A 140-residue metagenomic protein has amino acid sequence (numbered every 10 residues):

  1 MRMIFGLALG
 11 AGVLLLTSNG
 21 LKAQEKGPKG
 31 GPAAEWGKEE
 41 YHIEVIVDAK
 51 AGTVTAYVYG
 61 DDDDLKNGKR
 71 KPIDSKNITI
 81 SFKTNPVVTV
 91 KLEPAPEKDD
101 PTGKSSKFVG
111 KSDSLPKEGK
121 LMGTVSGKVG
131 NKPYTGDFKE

Functional and structural regions predicted by a protein language model:
M1-R2, L15: A detector of low-complexity, intrinsically disordered, Ser/Thr/Gly/Pro/Ala-rich segments
R2-G10: Sec-dependent signal peptide recognition, specifically the positively charged N-region followed immediately by
F5-G6, T17-E140: Intrinsically disordered, low-complexity terminal tails/loops enriched in metal-binding residues
G10, L14-L16: Hydrophobic alpha-helical segments of integral membrane proteins
